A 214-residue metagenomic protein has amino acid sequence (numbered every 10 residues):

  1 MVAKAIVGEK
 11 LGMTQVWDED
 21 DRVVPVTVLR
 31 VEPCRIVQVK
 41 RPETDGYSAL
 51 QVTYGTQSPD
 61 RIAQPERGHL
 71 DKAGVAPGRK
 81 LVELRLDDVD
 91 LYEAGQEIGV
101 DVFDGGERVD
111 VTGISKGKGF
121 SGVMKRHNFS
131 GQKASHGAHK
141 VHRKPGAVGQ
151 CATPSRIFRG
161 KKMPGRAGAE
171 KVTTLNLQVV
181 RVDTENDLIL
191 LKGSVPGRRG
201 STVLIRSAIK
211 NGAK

Functional and structural regions predicted by a protein language model:
M1-K214: Extended basic (Lys/Arg/His-rich) segments that typically form rRNA-contacting surfaces in ribosomal proteins
